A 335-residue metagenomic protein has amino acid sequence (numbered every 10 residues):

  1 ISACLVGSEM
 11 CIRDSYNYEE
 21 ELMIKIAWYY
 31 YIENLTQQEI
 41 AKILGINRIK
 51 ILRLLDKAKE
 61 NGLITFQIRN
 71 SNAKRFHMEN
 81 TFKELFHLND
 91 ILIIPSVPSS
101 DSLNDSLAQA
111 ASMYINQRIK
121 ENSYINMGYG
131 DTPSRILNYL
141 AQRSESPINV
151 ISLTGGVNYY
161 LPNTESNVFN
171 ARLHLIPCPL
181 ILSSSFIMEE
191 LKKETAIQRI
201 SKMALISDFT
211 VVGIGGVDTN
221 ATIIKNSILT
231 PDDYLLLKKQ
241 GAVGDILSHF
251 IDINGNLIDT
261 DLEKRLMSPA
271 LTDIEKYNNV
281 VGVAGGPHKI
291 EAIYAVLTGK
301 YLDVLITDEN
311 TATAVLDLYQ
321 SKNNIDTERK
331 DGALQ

Functional and structural regions predicted by a protein language model:
I1-I12: Single conserved hydrophobic/aromatic residue that forms the stacking wall/gate of nucleotide- or nucleobase-binding
A3, M113, K322-N324: Compositionally biased regions
D14, S99-L103, A284: Short, surface-exposed alpha-helical recognition segments that flank or form part of ligand/macromolecule-binding
S15-A27, I32-E39, K50-D56, G62-I68 (+1 more regions): Conserved phosphate- and dinucleotide-binding cores of soluble alpha/beta proteins, encompassing both enzyme active
A27, Y31, L35, L44-I46 (+4 more regions): N-terminal active-site beta-alpha-beta segment that forms phosphate/nucleotide-binding and substrate-recognition loops
